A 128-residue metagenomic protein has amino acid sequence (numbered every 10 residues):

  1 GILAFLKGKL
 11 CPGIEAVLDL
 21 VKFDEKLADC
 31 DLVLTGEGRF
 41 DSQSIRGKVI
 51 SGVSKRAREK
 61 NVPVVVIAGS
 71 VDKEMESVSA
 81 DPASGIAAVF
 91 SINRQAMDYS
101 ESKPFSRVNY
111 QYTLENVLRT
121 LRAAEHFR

Functional and structural regions predicted by a protein language model:
G1-R128: N-terminal loops that bind phosphate or other acidic moieties and the adjacent beta-alpha structural core
